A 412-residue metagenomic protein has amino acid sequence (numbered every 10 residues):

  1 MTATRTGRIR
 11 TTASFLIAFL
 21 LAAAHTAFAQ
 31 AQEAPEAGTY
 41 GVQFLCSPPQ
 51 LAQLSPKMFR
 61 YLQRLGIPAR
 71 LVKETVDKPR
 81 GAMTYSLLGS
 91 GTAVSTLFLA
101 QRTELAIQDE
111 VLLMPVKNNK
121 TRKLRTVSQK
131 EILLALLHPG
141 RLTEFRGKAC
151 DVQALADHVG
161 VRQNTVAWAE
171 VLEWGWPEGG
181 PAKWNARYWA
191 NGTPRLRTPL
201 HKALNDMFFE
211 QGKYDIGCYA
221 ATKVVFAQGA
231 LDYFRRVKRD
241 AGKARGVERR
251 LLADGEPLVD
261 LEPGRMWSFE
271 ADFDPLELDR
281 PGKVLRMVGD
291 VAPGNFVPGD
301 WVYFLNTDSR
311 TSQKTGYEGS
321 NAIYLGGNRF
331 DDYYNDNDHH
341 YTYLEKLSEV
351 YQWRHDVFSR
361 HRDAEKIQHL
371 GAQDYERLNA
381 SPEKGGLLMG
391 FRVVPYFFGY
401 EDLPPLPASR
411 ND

Functional and structural regions predicted by a protein language model:
M1-I9: N-terminal secretory signal peptides that target proteins for export/translocation
T2, A22, A27-A29: Intrinsic low-complexity/disordered segments
R10-F15, F397: Intrinsically disordered, low-complexity segments enriched in polar/charged small residues
S14-A24: Bacterial N-terminal signal peptides
A29-W301, N306-G316, L325-D412: Cysteine-nucleophile amide-bond enzymes
